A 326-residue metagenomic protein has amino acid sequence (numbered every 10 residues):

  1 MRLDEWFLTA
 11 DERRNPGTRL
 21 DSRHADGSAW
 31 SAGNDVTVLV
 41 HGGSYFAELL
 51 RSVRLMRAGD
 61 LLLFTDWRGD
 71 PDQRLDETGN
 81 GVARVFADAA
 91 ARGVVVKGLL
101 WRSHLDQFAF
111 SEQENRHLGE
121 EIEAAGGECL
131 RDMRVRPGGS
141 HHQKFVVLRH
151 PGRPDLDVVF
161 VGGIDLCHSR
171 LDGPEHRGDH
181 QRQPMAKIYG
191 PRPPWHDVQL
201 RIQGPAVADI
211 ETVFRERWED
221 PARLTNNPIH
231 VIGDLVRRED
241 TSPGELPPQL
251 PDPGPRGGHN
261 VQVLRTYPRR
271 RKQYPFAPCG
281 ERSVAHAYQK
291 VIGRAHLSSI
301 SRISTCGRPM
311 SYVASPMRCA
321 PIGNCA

Functional and structural regions predicted by a protein language model:
M1-A326: Charged, low-complexity intrinsically disordered terminal segments
